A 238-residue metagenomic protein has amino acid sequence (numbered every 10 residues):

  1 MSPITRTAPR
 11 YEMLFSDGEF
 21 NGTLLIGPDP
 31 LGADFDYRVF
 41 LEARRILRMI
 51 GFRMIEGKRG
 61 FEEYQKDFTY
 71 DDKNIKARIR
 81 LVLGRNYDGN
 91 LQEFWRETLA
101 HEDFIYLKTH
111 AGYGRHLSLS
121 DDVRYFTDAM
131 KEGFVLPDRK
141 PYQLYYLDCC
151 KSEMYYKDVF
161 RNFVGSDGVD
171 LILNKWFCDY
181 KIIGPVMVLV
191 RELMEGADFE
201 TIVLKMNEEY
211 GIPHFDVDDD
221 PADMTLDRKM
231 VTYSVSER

Functional and structural regions predicted by a protein language model:
S2-E97: A domain-level signal for caspase-like cysteine endopeptidase catalytic cores and their zymogen-processing architecture
E42-G57, K140-Q143, F163-L173, E195-F199: Structural alpha-beta junctions
R48-F52, R96, A100, L107-H110 (+1 more regions): Sec-exported extracytoplasmic/periplasmic mature domains
M54-F61, L171-G184, V203-E208: A generic structural motif
E102-V188: Catalytic cores of nucleophile-dependent amide-cleaving enzymes
D122, F126-K131, E195-D198, I202-K205: General structural signal for secondary-structure boundaries
R191: Active-site proximal helix-loop segment of RNase H-like, two-metal nucleases, encompassing DDE(D)
F199-R238: Caspase-like cysteine protease fold
